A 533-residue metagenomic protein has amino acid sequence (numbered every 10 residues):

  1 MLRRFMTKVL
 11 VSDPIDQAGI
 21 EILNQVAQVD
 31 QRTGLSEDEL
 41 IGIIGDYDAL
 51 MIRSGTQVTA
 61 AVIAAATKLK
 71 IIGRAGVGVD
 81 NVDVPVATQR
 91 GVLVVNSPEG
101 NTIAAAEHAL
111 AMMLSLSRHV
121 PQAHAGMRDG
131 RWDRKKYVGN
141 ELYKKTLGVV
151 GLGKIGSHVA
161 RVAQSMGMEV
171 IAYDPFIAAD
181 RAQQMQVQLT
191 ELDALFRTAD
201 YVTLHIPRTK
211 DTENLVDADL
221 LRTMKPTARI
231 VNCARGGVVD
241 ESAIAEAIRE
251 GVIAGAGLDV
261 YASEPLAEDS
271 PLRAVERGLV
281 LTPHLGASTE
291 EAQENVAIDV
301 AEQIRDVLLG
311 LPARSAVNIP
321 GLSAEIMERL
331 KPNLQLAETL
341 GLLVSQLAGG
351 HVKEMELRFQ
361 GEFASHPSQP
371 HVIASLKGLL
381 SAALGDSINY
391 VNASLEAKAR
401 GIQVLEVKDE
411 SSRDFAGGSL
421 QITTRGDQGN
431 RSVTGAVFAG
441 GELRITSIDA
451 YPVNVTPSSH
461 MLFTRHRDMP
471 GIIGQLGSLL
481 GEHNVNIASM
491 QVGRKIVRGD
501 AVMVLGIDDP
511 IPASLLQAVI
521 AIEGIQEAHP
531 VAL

Functional and structural regions predicted by a protein language model:
L2-V95, D217: An N-terminal-biased, well-structured beta-alpha scaffold segment characteristic of Rossmann-like dinucleotide-binding
R32-T33, R53, A75-G76, G91-I103 (+4 more regions): Short beta->alpha connector loops at strand-helix junctions that form conserved, small/polar/Pro-enriched
T56-I63, P175-P271: Rossmann-like adenosine-cofactor binding region
R90, P98-T146, V150, H158-S165 (+1 more regions): Phosphate-binding beta-alpha-beta segment of Rossmann-like dinucleotide-binding domains, i.e., the NAD(P)
R90, V94-V95, A218, T227-L347 (+1 more regions): Rossmann-like dinucleotide-binding domain for NAD(H)/NADP(H)
A106-A125, K145, Q164-M168, I298-L311 (+1 more regions): Oxidoreductase and adenylate-handling cofactor-binding alpha/beta cores
I155: Hydrophobic/small residue at the entry helix of a nucleotide-binding pocket
G321-L533: A conserved regulatory-domain signal marking ACT and ACT-like small-molecule sensing domains and adjacent regulatory
